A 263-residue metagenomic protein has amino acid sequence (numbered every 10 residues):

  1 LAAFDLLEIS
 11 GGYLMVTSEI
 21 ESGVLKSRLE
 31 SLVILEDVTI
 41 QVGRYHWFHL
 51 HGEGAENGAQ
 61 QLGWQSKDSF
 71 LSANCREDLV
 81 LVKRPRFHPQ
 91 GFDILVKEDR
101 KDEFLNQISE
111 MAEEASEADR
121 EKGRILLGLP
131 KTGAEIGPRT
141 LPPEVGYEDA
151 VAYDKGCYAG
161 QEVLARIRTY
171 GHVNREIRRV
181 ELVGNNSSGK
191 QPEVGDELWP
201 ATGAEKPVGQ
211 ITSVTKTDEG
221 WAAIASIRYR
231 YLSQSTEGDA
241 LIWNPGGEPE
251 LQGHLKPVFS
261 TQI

Functional and structural regions predicted by a protein language model:
A2-P130: Acidic, low-complexity central loop/insert segments
M15, K155-C157, P192: Residue-level marker of motif borders
E19, G54, P85, E98-R100 (+7 more regions): A broadly conserved detector of short glycine/acidic/proline-rich loop/turn motifs that flank catalytic sites and bind
L62-N74, G128, G133, G137 (+2 more regions): Glycine-centered loop/turn motifs
P89, P130, P138-P142, P192 (+1 more regions): Proline-rich low-complexity regions
D93-E181: Anionic-ligand-binding alpha/beta catalytic cores of soluble enzymes and soluble regulatory domains that recognize
V145-V151, Q161, A165-I263: Glycine-rich, small/acidic residue-mixed loop/short-helix segments
